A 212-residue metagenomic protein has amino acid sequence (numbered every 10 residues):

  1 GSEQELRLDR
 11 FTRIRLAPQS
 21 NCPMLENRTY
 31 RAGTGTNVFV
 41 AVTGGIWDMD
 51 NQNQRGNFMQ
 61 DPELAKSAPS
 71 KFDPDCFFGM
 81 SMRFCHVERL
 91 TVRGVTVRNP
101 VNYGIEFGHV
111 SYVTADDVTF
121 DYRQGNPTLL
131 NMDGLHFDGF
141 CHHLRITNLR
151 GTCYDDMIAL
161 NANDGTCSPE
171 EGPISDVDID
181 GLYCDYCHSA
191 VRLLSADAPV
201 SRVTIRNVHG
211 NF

Functional and structural regions predicted by a protein language model:
G1-F212: Extracellular/periplasmic carbohydrate-active domains that bind, remodel, or depolymerize complex polysaccharides
